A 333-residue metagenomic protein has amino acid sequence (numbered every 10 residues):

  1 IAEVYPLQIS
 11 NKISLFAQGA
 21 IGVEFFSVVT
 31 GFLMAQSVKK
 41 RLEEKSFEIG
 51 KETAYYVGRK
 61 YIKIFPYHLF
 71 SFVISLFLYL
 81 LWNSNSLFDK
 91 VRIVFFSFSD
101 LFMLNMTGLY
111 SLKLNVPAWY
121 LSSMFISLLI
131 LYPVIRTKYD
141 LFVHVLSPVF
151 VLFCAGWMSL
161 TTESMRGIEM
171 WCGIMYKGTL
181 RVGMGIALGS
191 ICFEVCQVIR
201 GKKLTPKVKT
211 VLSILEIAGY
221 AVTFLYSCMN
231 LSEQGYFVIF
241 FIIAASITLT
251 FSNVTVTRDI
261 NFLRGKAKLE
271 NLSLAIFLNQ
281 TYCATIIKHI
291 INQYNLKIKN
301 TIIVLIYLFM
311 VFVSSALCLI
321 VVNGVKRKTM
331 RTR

Functional and structural regions predicted by a protein language model:
I1, F77, M103-M106, P148-T162 (+3 more regions): Aromatic-anchored segments of alpha-helical transmembrane domains
A2-I13, K40-K51, S84-K90, T161-Y176 (+3 more regions): Short helix-coil transition/hinge motifs at the ends and kinks of transmembrane helices, capturing the brief
N11-V23, L109-S123, S159-L188, T223-T248 (+1 more regions): Interfacial loop-to-helix transition and helix-capping segments at the boundaries of transmembrane helices
A20-V23, S27, S37-S84, D89-M103 (+6 more regions): Transmembrane alpha-helical segments and their boundary/interface "anchor" motifs in multi-pass integral membrane
M34-A35, F125-K138, L188-V195, I286-N292: Membrane-interfacial alpha-helical segments at the cytosolic side of multi-pass membrane proteins
K39-F47, K51, R136-V143, F193-T210 (+3 more regions): Membrane-interface junctions at the ends of membrane-embedded or membrane-associated helices
I64, F72, F98-S159, T179 (+1 more regions): Hydrophobic alpha-helical segments with transmembrane-like composition
I186, S190, S213-K328: Alpha-helical transmembrane segments of multi-pass integral membrane proteins
